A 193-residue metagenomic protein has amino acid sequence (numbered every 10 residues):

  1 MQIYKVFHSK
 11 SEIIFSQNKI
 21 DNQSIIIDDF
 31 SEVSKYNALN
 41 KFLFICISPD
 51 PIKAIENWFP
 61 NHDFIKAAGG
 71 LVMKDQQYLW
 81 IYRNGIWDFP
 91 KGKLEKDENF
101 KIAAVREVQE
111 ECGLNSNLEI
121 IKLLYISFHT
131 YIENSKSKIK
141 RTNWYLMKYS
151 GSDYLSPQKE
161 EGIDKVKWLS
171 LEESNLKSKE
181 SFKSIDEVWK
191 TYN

Functional and structural regions predicted by a protein language model:
M1-A38: N-terminal leader/capping segments at the start of a protein or of a new domain
I3, A67, K140-W144: Short hydrophobic/aromatic beta-strand or adjacent loop that forms the aromatic wall/cage of a ligand/substrate-binding
I27-G69: Acidic, metal-coordinating catalytic segment for phosphate/diphosphate chemistry, firing primarily on the Nudix
F64, K74, D97: A contiguous catalytic/ligand-binding core that recognizes phosphate-bearing ligands
A68-W87: A short mid-domain helix/strand-loop element embedded in enzyme catalytic domains that forms or borders the active-site
P90: Compact nucleic-acid interaction/catalytic patches
L94-K183: Unchanged
K183-N193: Charged phosphate-binding loop/patch that engages nucleotide di/tri-phosphates or the phosphate backbone of nucleic
